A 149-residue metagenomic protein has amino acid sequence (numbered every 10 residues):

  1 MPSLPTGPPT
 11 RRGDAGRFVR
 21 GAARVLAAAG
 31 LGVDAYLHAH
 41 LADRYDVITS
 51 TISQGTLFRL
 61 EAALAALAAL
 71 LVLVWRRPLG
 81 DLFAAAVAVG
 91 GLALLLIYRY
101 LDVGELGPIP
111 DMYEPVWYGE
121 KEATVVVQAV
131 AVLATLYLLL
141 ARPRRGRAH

Functional and structural regions predicted by a protein language model:
P2-H149: Membrane-interface extramembranous regions
